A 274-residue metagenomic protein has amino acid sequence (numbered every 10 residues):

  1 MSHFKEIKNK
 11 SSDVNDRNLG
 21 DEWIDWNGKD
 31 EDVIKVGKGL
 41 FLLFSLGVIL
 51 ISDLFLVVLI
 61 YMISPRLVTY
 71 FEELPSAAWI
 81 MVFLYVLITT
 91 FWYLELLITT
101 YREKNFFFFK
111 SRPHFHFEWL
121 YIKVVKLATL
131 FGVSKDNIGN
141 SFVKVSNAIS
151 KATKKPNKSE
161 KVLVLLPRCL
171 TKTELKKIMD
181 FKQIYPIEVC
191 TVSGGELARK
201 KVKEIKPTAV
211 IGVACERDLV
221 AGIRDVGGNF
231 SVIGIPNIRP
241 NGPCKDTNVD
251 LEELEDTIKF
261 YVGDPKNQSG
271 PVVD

Functional and structural regions predicted by a protein language model:
M1-Y93: Long terminal accessory regions outside catalytic cores
G20, S76-K177: N-terminal topogenic membrane-targeting module
I149, P186-K201: A short, well-structured beta->alpha microelement
I178-E188: Short helix-loop-beta junction
G195, A214-D218, P236-N241: Short, acidic/turn-prone active-site loops that include or flank metal/cofactor- and phosphate-binding residues
K201, V220-D225, N241-N248: Short, charged, surface-exposed secondary-structure boundary motifs
K206-T208: Proline-aspartate-enriched helix->loop->beta-strand connector
V232-G270: Ser/Thr/Gly-rich flexible loops in soluble cytosolic domains mediating phosphotransfer, phosphorylation
